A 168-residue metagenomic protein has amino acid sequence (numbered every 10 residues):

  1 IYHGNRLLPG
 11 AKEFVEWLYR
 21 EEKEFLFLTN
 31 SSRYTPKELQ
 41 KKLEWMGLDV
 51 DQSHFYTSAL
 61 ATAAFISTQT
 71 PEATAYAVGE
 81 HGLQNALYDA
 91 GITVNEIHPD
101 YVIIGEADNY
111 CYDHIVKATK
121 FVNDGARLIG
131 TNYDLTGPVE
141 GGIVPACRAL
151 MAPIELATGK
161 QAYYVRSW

Functional and structural regions predicted by a protein language model:
I1-W168: HAD-like aspartate-dependent phosphatase fold
